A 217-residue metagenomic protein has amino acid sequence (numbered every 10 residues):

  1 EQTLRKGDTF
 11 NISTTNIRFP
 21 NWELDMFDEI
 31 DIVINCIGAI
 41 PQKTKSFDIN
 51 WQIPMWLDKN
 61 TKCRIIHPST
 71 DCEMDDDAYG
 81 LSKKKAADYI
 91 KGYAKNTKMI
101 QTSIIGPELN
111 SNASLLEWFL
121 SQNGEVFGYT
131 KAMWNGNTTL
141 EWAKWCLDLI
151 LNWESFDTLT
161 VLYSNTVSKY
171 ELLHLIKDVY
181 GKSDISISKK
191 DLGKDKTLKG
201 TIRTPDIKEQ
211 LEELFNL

Functional and structural regions predicted by a protein language model:
E1-I32, T197, I202: N-terminal Rossmann/SDR dinucleotide-binding element
R18-N60, C72: NAD(P)H-binding glycine-rich loop region in Rossmannoid oxidoreductase-like domains and their noncatalytic homologs
C36-I37, I65-D71, I100-T102: SDR active-site strand-loop-helix element
I49-I53, R64, K85-A86, T138: Conserved cofactor-binding/catalytic machinery of classical short-chain dehydrogenase/reductase
T61-R64, K95: A short helix->loop->beta-strand "cap" motif at the edges of active sites that frequently abuts
G80, K84, D88-G136, L140-E141 (+1 more regions): NAD(P)-dependent short-chain dehydrogenase/reductase
A143-D195: Mid/C-terminal beta-alpha module of Rossmann-like enzyme folds, strongest in SDR-family dehydrogenases/epimerases
V179-L217: C-terminal amphipathic/interface module of NAD(P)-dependent oxidoreductases and related NAD-binding regulators
